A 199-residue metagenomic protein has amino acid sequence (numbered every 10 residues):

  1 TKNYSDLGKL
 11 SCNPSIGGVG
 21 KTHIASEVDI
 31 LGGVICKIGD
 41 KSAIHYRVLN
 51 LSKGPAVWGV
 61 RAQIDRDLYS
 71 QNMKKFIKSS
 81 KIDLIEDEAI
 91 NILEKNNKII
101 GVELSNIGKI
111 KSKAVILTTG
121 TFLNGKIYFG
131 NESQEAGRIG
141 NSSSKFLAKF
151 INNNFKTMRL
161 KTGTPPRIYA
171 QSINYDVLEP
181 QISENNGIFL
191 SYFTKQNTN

Functional and structural regions predicted by a protein language model:
T1-N91, N106, A114, T118-A136 (+2 more regions): Conserved N-terminal/central alpha/beta ligand/cofactor-binding core
K98, N106-G108: Short acidic/polar mixed-charge low-complexity motifs
I100, K113: Conserved acidic residues
N153: Active-site catalytic microenvironments for nucleophilic, acid-base chemistry
